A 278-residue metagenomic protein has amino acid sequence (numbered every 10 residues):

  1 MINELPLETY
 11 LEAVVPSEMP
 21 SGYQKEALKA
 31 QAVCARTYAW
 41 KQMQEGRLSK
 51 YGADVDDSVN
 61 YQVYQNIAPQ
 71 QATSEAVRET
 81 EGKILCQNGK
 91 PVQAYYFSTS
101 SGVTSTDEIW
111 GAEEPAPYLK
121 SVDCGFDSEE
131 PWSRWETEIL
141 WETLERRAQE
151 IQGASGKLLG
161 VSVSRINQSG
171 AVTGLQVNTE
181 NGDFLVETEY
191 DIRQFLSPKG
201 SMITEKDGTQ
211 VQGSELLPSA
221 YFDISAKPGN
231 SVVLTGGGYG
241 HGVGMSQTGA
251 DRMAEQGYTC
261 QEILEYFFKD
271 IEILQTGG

Functional and structural regions predicted by a protein language model:
M1-G278: Conserved, single-site charged/polar hotspot
